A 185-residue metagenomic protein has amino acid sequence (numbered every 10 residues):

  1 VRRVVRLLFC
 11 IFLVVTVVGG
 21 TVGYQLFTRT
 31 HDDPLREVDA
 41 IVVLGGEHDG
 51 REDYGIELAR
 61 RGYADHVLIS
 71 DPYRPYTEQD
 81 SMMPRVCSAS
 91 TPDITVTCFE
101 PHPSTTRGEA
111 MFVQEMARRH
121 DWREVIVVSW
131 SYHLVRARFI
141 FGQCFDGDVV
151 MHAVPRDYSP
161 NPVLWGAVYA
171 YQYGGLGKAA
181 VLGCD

Functional and structural regions predicted by a protein language model:
V1-V4, D49, R136, L176: Intrinsically disordered, low-complexity sequence elements enriched in Ser/Thr/Gly/Pro
V1-V5, N161-L164: Membrane-interface helix-boundary signature
R2-D32: N-terminal type II signal-anchor transmembrane helix that functions as the membrane-insertion/stop-transfer segment
T21-Q25, G55, G177-C184: Structural signature of transmembrane alpha-helix termini at the membrane-water interface
Y24-Y169: A structural signal for short, hydrophobic/glycine-enriched beta-strand patches
N161-D185: A transmembrane-helix-recognition feature enriched in membrane-embedded lipid enzymes and envelope glyco-/phospholipid
